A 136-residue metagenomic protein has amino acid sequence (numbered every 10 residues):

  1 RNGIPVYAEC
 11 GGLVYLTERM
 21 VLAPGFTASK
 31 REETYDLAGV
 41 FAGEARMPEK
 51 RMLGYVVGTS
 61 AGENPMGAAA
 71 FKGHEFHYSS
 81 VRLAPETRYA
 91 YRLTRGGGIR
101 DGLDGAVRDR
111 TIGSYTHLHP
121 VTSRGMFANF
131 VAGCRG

Functional and structural regions predicted by a protein language model:
R1-E63: Cysteine-nucleophile active-site neighborhood
T27-K30, R46-G136: Amide-donor transfer/coupling interface in amidating biosynthetic enzymes
